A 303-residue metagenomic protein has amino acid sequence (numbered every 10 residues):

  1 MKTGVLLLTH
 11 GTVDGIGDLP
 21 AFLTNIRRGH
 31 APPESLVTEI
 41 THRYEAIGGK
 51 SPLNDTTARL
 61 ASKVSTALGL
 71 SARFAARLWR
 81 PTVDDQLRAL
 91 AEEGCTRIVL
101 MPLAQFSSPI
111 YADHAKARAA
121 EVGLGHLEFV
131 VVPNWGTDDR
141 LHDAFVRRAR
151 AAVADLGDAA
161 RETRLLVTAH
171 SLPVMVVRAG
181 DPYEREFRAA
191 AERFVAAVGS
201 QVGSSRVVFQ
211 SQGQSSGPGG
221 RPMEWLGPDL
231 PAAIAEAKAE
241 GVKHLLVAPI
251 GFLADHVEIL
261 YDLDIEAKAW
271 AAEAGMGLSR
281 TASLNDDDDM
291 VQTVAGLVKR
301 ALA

Functional and structural regions predicted by a protein language model:
M1-A303: Active-site-proximal alpha-helix that buttresses catalytic centers in soluble enzyme cores
